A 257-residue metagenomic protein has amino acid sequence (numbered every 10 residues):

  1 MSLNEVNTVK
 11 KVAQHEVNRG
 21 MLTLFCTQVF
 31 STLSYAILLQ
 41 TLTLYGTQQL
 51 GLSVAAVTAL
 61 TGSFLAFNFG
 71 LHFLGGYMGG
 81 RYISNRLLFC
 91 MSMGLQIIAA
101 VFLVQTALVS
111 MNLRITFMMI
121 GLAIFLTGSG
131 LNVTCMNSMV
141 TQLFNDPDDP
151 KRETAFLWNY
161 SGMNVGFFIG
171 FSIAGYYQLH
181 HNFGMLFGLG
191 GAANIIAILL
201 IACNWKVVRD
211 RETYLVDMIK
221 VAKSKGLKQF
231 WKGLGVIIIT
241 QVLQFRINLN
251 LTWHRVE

Functional and structural regions predicted by a protein language model:
M1-R19, P147, A174-E257: Intracellular loop-helix junctions on the cytosolic face of multi-pass helical membrane proteins
A13-Q48, A123, G235-R246: Pair of pore-lining "gating" transmembrane helices in MFS-fold secondary transporters
V29, A99, L113-N132: Hydrophobic core of transmembrane alpha-helices in multi-pass small-molecule transporters, especially MFS/SLC-type
Q40-V57, N248-E257: Short amphipathic helix-loop junctions that connect adjacent transmembrane helices in Major Facilitator Superfamily/SLC
T61-G80: Central cavity-lining transmembrane alpha-helices of secondary-active solute carriers, predominantly the Major
N68, K151-L179, G191-A197: Glycine-rich segments within core transmembrane alpha-helices of 12-TM secondary carriers
R81-G94: Cytoplasmic membrane-interface "Motif A"-like loop-to-helix N-cap segments of 12-TM Major Facilitator Superfamily
M91-T116: C-terminal ends and interior cores of transmembrane alpha-helices in multi-pass membrane transporters/permeases
